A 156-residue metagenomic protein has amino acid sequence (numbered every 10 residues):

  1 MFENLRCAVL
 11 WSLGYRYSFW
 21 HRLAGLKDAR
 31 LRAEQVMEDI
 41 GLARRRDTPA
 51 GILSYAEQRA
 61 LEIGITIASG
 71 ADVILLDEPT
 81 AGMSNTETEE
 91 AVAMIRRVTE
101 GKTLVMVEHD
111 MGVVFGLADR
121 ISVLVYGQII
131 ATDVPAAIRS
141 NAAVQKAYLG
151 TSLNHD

Functional and structural regions predicted by a protein language model:
M1-D156: Glycine-rich phosphate-binding loops of nucleotide-dependent enzymes
